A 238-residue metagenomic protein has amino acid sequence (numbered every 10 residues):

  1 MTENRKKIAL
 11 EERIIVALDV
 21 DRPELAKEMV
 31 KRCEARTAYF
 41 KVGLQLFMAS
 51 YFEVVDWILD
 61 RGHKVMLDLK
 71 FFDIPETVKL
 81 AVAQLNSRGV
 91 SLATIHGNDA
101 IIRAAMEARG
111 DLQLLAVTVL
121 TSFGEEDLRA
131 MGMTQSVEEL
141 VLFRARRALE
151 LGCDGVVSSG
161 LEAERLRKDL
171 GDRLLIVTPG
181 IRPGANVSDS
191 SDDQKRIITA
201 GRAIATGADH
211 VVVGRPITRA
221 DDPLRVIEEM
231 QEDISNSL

Functional and structural regions predicted by a protein language model:
M1-M29, E164, K168-G171, I198 (+1 more regions): N-terminal amphipathic alpha-helix/helix-capping segment at the start of soluble metabolic enzymes
L10-E12, D73, T77-E164, D169-V177 (+1 more regions): Conserved anion-binding
V16, F40, K70, A93 (+4 more regions): Conserved, mostly hydrophobic/aromatic
L18-R61, P75-V78, R146, G160 (+1 more regions): Conserved alpha/beta-domain cores
M29, E76-L85, L166, A185-D209 (+1 more regions): Catalytic cores of alpha/beta
A35, R61, R88, L151 (+1 more regions): Structural motif
A38-K41, M66, S91-T94, L115 (+2 more regions): Conserved beta-strand positions in the central sheet of alpha/beta enzyme cores
R103-A108, I204-T206, I217-L238: C-terminal helical cap(s) of enzyme catalytic domains, especially alpha/beta-barrels
